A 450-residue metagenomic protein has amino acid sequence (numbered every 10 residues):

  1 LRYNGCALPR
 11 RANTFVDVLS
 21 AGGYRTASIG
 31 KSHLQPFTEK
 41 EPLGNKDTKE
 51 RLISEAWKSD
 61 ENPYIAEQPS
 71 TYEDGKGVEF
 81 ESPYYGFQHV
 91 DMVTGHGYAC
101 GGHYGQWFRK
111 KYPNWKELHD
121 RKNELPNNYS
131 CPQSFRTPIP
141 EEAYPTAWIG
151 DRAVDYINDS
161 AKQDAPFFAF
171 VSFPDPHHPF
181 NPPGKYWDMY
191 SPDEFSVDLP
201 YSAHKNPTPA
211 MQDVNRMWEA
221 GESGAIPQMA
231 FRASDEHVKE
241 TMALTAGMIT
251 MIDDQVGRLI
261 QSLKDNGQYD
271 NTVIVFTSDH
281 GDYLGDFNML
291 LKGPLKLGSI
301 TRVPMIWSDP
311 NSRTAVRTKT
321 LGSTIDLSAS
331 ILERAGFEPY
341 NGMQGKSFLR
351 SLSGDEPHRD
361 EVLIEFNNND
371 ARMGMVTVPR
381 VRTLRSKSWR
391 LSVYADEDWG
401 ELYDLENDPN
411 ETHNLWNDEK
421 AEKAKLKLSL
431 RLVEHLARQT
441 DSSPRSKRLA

Functional and structural regions predicted by a protein language model:
L1-Y394, W399-G400, N410-L430, P444: Formylglycine-dependent sulfatase
H435-D441: Mixed-charge, Lys/Arg-enriched low-complexity segments
D441-A450: Short, charged, surface-exposed hinge/linker loops at domain edges that act as mobile lids or interdomain connectors
